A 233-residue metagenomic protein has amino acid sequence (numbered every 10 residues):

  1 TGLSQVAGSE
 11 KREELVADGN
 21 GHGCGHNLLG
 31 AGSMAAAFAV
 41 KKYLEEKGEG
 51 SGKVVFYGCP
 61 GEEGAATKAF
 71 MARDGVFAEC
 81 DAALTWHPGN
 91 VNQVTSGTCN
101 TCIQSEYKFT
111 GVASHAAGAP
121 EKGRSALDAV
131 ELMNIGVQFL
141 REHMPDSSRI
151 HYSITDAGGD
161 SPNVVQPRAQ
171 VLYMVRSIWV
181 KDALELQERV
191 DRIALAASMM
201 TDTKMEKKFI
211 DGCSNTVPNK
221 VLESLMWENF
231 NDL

Functional and structural regions predicted by a protein language model:
T1: Acidic-leg catalytic submotif of subtilisin-like serine proteases
S4-V6, K11-G21, N27-L28, L44-Q166 (+1 more regions): Histidine/acidic-residue-rich, glycine-tolerant segments that coordinate divalent metal ions
G23-V40: Active-site alpha-helical elements of protease catalytic centers
S33-M34, K68-F70, P120, L184-Q187 (+1 more regions): Conserved strand-to-helix beginnings and helix N-cap segments that scaffold or border functional pockets
A35-K42, L132, E228: Residue-level signal for well-ordered alpha-helical scaffold segments within enzymatic catalytic domains
L127, E131-L233: Metal-dependent amide/peptide-bond hydrolase catalytic core, centered on the "pita-bread" metallohydrolase fold
